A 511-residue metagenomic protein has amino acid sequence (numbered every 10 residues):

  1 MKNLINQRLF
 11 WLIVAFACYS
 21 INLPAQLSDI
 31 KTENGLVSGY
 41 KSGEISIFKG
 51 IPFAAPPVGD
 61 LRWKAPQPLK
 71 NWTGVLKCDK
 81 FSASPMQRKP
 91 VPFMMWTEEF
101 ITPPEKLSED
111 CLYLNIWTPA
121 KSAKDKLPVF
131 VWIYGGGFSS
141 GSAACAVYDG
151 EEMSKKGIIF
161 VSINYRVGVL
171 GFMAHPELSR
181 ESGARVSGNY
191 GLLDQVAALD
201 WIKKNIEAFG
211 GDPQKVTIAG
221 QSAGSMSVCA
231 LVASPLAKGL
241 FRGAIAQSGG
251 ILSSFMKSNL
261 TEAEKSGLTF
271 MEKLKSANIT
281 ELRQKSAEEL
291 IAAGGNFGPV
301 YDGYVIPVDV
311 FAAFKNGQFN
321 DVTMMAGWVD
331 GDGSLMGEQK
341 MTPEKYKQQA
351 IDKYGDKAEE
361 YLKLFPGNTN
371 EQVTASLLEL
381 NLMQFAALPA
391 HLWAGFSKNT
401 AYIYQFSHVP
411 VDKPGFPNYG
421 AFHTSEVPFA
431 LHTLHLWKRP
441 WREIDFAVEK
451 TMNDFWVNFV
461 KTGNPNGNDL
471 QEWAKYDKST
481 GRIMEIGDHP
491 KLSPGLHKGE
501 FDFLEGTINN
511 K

Functional and structural regions predicted by a protein language model:
M1-L27: Bacterial Sec-dependent N-terminal signal peptides
K2, Q26-N189, W441-V448, M452 (+4 more regions): Non-catalytic accessory segments of hydrolases
N34, D194, D212, Y301-D302 (+1 more regions): Acidic/polar residues in short coil/turn loops that connect beta-strands within repeat-based beta-sheet scaffolds
W96-I279, F314-G337: Serine-hydrolase-like catalytic core of hydrolytic proteins
L107, L388-K511: Mobile gating loops/cap/lid regions near enzyme active sites that modulate substrate access
D194-A197, W201, S227, E262-T269 (+10 more regions): Extracytoplasmic/secreted proteins, especially bacterial periplasmic and envelope-associated proteins
Q214-T217, S276-K285, I403-Q405, G467-A474: Surface-exposed patches in mature extracellular/periplasmic domains of secreted proteins
L252, A277, E281-I444, T462: Substrate-gating cap/lid region and adjacent catalytic-acid/histidine neighborhood within extracellular/lumenal
